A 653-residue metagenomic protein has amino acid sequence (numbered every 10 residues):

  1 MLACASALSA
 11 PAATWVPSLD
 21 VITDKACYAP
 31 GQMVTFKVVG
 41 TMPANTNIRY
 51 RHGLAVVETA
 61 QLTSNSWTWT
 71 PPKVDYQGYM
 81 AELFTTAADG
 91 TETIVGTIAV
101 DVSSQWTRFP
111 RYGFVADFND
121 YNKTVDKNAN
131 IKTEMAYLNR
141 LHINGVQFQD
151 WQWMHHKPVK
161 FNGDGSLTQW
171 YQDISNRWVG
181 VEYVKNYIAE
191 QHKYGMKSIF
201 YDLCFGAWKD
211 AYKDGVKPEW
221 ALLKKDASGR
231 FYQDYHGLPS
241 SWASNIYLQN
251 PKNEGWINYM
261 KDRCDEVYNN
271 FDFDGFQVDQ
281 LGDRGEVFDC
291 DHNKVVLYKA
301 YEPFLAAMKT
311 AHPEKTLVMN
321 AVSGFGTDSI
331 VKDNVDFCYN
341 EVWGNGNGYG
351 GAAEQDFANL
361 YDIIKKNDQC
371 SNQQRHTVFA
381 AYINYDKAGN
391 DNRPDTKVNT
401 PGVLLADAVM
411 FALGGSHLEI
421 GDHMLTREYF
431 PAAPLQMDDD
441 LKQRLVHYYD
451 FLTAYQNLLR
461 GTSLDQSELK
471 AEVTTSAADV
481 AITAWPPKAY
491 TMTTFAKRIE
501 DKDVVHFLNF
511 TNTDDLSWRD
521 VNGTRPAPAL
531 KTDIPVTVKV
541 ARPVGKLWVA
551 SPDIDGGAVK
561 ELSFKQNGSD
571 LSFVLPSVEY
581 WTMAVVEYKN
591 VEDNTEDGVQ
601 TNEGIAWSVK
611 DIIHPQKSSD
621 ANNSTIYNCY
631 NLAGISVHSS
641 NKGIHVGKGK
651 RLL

Functional and structural regions predicted by a protein language model:
I94-M154: An acidic-aromatic substrate-binding cleft motif
S104-N128, F200-F271: Active-site-adjacent "subsite" loops/lids of carbohydrate-active enzymes
E134-E182, G206-K225, G237-G255, L281-N293: Aromatic-lined carbohydrate-binding/catalytic grooves of carbohydrate-active enzymes
K252-F337, W343-D362, Q369-N372: Active-site neighborhood of glycoside hydrolase catalytic domains
Q280, Q374-S463, T511: Aromatic/acidic polysaccharide-binding cleft in carbohydrate-active enzymes
D479-R542, T582: Carbohydrate-binding surface patches
N567-D593: C-terminal beta-strand-rich structural cap/linker in extracellular carbohydrate-active enzymes
N594-L653: C-terminal outer-membrane/trafficking sorting elements
